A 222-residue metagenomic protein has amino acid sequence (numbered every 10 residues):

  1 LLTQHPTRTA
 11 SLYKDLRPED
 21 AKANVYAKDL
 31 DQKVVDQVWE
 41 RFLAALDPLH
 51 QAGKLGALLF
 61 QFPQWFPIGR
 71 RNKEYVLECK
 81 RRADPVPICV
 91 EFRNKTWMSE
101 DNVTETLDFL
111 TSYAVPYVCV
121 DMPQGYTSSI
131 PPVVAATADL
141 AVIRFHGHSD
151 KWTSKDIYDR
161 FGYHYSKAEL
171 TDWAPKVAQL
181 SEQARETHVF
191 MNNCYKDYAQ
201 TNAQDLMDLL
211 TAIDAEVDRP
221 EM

Functional and structural regions predicted by a protein language model:
L1-M222: Residues lining hydrophobic/aromatic ligand-binding pockets adjacent to catalytic sites
